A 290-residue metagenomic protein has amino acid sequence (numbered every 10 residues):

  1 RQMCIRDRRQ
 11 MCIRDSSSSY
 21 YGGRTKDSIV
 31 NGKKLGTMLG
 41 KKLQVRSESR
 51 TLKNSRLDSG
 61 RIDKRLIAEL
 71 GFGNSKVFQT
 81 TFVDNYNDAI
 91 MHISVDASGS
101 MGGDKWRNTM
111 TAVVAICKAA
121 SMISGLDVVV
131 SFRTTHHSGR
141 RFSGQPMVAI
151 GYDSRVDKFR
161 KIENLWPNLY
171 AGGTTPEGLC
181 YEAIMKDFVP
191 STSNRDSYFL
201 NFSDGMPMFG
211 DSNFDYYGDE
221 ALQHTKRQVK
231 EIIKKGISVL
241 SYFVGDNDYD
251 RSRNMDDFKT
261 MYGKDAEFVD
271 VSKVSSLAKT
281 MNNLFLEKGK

Functional and structural regions predicted by a protein language model:
Q2, R6-Q10, R14-K290: Acidic, glycine-rich A-domain
